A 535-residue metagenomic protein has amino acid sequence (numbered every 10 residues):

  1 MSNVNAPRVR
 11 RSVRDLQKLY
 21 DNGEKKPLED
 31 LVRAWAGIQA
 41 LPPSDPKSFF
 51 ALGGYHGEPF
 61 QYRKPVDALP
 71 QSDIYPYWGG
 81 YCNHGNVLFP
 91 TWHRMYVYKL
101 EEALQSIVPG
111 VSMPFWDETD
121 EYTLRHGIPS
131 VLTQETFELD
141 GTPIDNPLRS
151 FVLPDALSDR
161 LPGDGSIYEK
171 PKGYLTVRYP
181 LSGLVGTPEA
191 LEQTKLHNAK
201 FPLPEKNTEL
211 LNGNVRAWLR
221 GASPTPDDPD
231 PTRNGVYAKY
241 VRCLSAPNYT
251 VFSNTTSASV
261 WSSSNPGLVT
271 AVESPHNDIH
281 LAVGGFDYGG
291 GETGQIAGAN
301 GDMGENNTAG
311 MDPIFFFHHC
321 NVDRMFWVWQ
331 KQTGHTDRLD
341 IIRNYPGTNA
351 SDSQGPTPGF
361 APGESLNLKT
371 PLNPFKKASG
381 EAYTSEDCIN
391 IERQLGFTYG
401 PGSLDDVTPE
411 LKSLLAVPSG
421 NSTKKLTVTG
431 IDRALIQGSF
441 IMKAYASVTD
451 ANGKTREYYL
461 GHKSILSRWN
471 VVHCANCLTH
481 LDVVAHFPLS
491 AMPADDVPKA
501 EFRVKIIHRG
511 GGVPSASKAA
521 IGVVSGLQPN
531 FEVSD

Functional and structural regions predicted by a protein language model:
M1-D535: C-terminal accessory segments of proteins
